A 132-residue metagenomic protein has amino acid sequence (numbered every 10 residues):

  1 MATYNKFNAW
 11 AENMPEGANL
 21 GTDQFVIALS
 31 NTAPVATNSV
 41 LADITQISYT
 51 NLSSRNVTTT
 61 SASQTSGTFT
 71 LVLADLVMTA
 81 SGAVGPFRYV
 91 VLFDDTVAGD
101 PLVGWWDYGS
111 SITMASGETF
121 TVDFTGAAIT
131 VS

Functional and structural regions predicted by a protein language model:
M1-R88, D95-S132: Small cysteine-rich, disulfide-bonded extracellular modules of the LU/uPAR three-finger superfamily and closely related
